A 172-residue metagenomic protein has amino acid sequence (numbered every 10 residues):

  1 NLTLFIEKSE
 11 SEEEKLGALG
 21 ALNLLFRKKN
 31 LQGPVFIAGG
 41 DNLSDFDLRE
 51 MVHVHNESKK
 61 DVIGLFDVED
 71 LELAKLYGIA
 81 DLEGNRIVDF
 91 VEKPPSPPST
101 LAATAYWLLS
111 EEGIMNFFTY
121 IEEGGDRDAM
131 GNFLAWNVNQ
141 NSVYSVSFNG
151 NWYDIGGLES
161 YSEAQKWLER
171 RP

Functional and structural regions predicted by a protein language model:
N1-E83: Conserved beta-loop-beta/alpha segment of the NTase-like Rossmann-fold superfamily that binds/positions NTPs
F36, L43, V52-N56, R86-P172: Catalytic-core segments of class I nucleotidyltransferases/pyrophosphorylases that form NMP-activated intermediates
